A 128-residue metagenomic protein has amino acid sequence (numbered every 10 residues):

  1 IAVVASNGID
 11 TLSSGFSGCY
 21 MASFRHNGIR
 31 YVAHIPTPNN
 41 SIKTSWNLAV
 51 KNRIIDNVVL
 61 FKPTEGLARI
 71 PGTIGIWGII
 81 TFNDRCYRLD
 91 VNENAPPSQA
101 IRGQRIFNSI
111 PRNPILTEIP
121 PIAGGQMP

Functional and structural regions predicted by a protein language model:
I1-P128: Active-site microenvironment for binding and transforming phosphate-containing groups
